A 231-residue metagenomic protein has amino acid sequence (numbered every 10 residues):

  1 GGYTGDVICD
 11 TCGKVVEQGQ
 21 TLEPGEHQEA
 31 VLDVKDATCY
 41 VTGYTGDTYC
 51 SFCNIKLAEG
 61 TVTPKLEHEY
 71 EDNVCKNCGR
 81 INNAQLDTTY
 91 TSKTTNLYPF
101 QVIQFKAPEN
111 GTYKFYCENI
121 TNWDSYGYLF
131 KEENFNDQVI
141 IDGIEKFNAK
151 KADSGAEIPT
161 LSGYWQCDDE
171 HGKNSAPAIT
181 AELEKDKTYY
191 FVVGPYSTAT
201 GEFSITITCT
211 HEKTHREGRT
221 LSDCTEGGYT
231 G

Functional and structural regions predicted by a protein language model:
G1-N83, H211-G231: Thrombospondin type-1
V34-D36, T91, K185: Residue-level detector of functional hotspots within protein domains
N83-K93: Predominantly extracellular/luminal regions of secreted and cell-surface proteins, especially disulfide-bonded
T94-E212, D223: Acidic, Ser/Thr/Pro-rich low-complexity intrinsically disordered segments
